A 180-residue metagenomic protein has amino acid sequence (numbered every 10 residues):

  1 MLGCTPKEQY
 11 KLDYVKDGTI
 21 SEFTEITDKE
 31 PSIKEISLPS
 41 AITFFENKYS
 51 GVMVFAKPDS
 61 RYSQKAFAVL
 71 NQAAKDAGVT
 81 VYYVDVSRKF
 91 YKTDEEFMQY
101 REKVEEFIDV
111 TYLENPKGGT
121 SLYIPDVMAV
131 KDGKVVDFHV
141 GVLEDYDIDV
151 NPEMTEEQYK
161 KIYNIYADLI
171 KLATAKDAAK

Functional and structural regions predicted by a protein language model:
M1-G3: C-terminal motif of bacterial Sec signal peptides marking the signal peptidase cleavage site
T5-K48, P152-K180: N-terminal leader/targeting and pre-domain segments
E35, F55, V79-D109: Thiol-based oxidoreductase modules, predominantly thioredoxin-like and allied folds used for disulfide exchange
T43-S60, L70: Short active-site neighborhood of thiol/selenol oxidoreductases, capturing the structured segment around
N47-V52, A77-V81, K131-D132: Loop/turn elements at helix/coil->beta-strand transitions in domains of secreted/extracellular proteins
Y62-A77: Typically the conserved alpha-helix immediately C-terminal to a functionally engaged Cys/Sec in thioredoxin-like
Q99-Y123, V130: Short, internal strand/loop/helix patches that form the active-site neighborhood or redox-interaction surface
Y123-D147: A short, hydrophobic beta-strand/beta-hairpin element that forms part of a small beta-sheet core
